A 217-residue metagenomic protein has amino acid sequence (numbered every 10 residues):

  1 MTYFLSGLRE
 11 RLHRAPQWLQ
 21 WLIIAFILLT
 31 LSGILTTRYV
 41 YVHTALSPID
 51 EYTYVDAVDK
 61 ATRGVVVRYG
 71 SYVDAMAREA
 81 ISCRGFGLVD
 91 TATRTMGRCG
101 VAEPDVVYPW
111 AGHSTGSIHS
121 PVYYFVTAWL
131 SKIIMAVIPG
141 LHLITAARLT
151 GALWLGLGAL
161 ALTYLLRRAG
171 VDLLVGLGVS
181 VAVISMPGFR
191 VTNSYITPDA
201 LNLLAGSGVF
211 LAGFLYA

Functional and structural regions predicted by a protein language model:
M1-T37, L46, Y52: Start-transfer (signal-anchor) and selected internal transmembrane alpha helices of multi-pass inner/ER membrane
L29, L149-A152, L177, V181-S185 (+2 more regions): Residue-level signature of the transmembrane alpha-helical core of multi-pass small-molecule transporters
L31-R84: N-terminal low-complexity, Ser/Thr- and acidic-residue-enriched intrinsically disordered segments
T62-A147: Interfacial juxtamembrane loops and adjacent helix segments that form the catalytic/substrate-binding surfaces
W129, T145-G170, G208: Transmembrane-helix motifs of polytopic, lipid-linked glycan transferases
V137-H142, L162-S185: Transmembrane-helix signature of polytopic, membrane-embedded enzymes that assemble or transfer cell-envelope glycans
A161, L201-A217: Specific aromatic-rich, kink-prone transmembrane helix
V191-L201: Short acidic/glycine- and proline-prone juxtamembrane loop motifs at membrane-interface regions of multi-pass membrane
